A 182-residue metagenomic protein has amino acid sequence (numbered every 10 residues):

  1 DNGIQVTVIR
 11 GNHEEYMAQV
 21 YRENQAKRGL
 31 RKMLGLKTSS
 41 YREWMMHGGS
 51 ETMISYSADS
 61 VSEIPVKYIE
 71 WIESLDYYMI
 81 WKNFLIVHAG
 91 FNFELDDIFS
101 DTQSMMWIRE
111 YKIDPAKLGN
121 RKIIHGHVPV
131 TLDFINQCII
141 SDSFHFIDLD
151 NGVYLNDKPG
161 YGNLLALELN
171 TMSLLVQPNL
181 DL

Functional and structural regions predicted by a protein language model:
D1-D76, Y111-K112: Active-site neighborhood of divalent metal-dependent phosphoester bond hydrolases
N2, D114-L118, Q137-D142: Short, conserved loop/helix-junction motifs that constitute active-site signature segments in enzyme catalytic cores
T7-N12, V87, K122-V128, I147-G152: Active-site neighborhood of phospho(di)ester-bond hydrolases with catalytic His/Asp-centered motifs
H13-A18, F93-E94, H127-I135, Y154-P159 (+1 more regions): Active-site environment of divalent metal-dependent phosphoester hydrolases
S60-F134: His/acidic metal-ligating clusters that form di-metal
I80-W81, S141-D142, L169: Generic beta-strand structural signal
F84, R121, F144-F146, L164: Structural motif
F146-L182: Binuclear metal-dependent phosphoesterase catalytic core
